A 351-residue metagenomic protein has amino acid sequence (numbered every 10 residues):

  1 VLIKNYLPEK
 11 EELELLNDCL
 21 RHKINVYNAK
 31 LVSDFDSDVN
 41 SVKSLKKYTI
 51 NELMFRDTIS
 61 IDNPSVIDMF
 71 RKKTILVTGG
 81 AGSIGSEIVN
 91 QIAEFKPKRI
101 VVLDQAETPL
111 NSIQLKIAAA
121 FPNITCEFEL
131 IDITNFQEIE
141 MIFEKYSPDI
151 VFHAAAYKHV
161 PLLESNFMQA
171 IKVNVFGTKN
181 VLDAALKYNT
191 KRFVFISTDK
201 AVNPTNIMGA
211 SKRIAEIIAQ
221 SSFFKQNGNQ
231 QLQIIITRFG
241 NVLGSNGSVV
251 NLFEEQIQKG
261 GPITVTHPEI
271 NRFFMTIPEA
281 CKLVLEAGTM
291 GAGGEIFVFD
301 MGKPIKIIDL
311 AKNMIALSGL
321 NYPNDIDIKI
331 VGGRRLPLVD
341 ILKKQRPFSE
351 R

Functional and structural regions predicted by a protein language model:
E12-T74: Flexible, Lys/Arg-rich cytosolic regulatory linkers and terminal tails that connect or flank
H22-I24, S37-D38, S147, H153 (+2 more regions): Conserved Rossmann-fold NAD(P)-dependent oxidoreductase catalytic core, especially the SDR/UDP-sugar
T74-F95: N-terminal Rossmann NAD(P)H-binding glycine-rich loop of SDR-like oxidoreductase domains
D104-P109: Helix N-cap at the beta1-alpha1 junction of Rossmann-like dinucleotide-binding domains, i.e., the first residues
E129-I150: Conserved Rossmann-fold cofactor-binding substructure of NAD(P)-dependent oxidoreductases
L130, K172, H267: Conserved residues in the N-terminal Rossmann fold of short-chain dehydrogenase/reductase
L252-M275, E279, L283-I307, I330: A conserved pocket-lining segment of Rossmann-fold NAD(P)-dependent short-chain dehydrogenase/reductase
M290-R351: Mid/C-terminal beta-alpha module of Rossmann-like enzyme folds, strongest in SDR-family dehydrogenases/epimerases
